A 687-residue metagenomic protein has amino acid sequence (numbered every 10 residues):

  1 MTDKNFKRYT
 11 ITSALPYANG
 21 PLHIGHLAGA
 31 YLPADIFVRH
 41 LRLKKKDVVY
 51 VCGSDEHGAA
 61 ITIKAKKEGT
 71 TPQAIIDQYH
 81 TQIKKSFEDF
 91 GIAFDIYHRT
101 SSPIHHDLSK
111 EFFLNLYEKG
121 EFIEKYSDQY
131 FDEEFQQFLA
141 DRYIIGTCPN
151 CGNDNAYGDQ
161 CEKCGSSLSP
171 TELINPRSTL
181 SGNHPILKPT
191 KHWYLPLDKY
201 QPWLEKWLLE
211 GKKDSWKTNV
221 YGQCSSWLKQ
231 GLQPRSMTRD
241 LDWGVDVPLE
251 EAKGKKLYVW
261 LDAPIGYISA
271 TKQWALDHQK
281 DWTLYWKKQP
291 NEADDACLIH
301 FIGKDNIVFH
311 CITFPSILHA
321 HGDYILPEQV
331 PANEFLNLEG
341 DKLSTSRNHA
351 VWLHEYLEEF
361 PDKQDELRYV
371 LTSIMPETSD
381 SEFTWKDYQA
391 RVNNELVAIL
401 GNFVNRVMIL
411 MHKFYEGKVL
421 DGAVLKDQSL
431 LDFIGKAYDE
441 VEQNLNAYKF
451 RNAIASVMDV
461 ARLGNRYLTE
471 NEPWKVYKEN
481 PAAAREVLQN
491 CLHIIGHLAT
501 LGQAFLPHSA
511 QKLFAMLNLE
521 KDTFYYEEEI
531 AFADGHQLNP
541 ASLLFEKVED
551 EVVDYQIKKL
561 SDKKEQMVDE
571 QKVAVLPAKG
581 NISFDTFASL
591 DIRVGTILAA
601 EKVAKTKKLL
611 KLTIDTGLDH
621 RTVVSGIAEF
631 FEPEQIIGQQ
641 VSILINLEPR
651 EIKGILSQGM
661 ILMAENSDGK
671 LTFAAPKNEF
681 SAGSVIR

Functional and structural regions predicted by a protein language model:
T2-E124, Q137, P149: N-terminal Rossmann-like or analogous alpha/beta NTP/dinucleotide-binding catalytic cores that position adenine
T2-K45, V49-C52, I104-L108, C151 (+2 more regions): Structured secondary-structure scaffolds
P16-Y17, A156, D242, P264-G266 (+11 more regions): Short, glycine-/Ser/Thr-/acidic-enriched flexible segments
E121-H192: Cys/His-rich short segments
E328-A332, F514-M516, K611: Beta-strand segments within the central parallel beta-sheet cores of soluble alpha/beta enzyme folds
K386-A423, F433-Q537, L644: Helix-rich, typically C-terminal accessory recognition domains appended to large enzymatic cores
L513-T586: Intrinsic disorder at enzyme termini
Q566-R687: Phosphate-backbone binding interfaces of nucleic-acid-interacting proteins
